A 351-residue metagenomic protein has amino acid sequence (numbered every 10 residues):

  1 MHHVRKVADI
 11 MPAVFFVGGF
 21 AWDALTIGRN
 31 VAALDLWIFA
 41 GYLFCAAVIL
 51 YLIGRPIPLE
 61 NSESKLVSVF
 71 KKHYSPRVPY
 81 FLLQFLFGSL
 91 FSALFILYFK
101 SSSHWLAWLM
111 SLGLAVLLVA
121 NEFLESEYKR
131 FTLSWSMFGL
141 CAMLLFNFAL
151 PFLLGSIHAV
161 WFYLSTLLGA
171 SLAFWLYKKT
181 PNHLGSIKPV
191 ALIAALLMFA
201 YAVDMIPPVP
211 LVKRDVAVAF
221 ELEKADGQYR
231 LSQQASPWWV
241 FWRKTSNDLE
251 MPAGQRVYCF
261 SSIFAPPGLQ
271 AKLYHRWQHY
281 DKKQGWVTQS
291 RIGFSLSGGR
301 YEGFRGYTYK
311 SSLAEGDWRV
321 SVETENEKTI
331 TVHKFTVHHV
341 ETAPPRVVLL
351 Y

Functional and structural regions predicted by a protein language model:
M1-E122: Membrane-anchoring hydrophobic segments
K129-K179: Membrane-embedded alpha-helical segments of integral membrane proteins
P181-A195: Membrane-interfacial entry segments at the cytosolic side of transmembrane helices
L197-Q270: Membrane-interface segments at or immediately adjacent to transmembrane helices that form the boundary between
R256-V257, S297-Y307: Aromatic sugar-binding surface patches on proteins that engage polysaccharides or sugar-phosphate polymers
T288-G299: Solvent-exposed serine/threonine-rich low-complexity stretches and specific carbohydrate-binding patches
L313, E323-H333, V340: Short acidic/polar inter-strand loop motif in beta-rich domains
H339-Y351: Low-complexity, Pro/Ser/Thr- and charge-rich linker/hinge segments at domain boundaries
